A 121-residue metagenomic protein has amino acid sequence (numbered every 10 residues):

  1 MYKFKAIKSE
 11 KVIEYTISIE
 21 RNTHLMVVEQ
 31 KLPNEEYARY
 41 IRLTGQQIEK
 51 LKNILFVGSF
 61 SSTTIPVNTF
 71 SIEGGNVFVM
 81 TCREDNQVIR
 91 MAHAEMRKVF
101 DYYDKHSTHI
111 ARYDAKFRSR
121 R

Functional and structural regions predicted by a protein language model:
M1-R121: Positively charged, low-complexity terminal tracts and the immediately adjacent first secondary-structure elements
